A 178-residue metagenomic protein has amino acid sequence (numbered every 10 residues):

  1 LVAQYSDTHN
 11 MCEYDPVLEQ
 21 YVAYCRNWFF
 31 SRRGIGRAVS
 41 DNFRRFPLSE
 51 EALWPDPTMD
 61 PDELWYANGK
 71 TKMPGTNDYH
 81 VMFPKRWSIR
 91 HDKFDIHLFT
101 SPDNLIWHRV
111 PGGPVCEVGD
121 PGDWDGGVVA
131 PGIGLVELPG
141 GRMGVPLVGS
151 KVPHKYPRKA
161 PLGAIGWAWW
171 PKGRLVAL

Functional and structural regions predicted by a protein language model:
L1-L178: Carbohydrate-active catalytic/glycan-binding domains of CAZyme proteins, especially the secreted or lumenal ectodomains
